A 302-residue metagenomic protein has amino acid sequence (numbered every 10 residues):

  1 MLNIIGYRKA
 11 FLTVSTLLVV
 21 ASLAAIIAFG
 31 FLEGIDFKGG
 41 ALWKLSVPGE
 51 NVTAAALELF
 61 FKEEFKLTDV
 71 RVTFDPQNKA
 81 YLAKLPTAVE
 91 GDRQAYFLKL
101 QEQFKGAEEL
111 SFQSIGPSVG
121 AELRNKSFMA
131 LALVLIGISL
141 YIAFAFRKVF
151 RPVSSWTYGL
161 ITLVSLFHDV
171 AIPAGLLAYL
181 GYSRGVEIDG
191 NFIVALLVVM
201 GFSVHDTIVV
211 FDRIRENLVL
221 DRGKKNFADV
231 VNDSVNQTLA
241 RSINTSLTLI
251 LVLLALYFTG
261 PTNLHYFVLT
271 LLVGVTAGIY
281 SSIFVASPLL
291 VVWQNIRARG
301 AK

Functional and structural regions predicted by a protein language model:
M1-K302: A structural signal for conserved, well-ordered secondary-structure elements that form binding/interaction cores
